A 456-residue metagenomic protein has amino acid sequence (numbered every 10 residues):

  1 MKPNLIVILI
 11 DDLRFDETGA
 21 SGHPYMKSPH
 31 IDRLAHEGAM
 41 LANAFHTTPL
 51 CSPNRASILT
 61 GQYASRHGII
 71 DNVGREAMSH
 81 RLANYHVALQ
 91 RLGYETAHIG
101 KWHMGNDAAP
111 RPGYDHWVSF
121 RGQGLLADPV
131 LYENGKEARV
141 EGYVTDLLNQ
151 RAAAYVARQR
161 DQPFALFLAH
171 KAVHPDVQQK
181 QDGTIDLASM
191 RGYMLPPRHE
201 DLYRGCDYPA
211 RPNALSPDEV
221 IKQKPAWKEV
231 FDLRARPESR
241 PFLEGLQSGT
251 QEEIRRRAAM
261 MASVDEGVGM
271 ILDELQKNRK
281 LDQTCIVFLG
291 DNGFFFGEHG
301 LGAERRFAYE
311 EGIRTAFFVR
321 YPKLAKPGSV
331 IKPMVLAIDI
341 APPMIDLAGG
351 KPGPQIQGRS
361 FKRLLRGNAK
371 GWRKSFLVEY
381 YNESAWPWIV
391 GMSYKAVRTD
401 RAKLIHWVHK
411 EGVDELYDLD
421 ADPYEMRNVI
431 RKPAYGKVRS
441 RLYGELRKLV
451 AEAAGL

Functional and structural regions predicted by a protein language model:
K2-I6, E37-A42, L92-A97, Y114-D115 (+4 more regions): Loop/turn elements at helix/coil->beta-strand transitions in domains of secreted/extracellular proteins
K2-P3, D12-Y25, R121-V140, Y155-Q162 (+5 more regions): Active-site-proximal cap/lid insertion segments
V7-I10, R14-H98, M104, A108 (+2 more regions): Active-site segment of extracytoplasmic enzymes that catalyze sulfate/phosphate-ester chemistry
L9, H30, R81, Y85 (+4 more regions): Alpha-helical packing segments of well-folded alpha/beta enzyme cores
A35-A39, Q90-Y94, A157-D161, D273-Q276 (+4 more regions): Sec-exported extracytoplasmic/periplasmic mature domains
A42, S65-H67, A108, V173-Q179 (+2 more regions): Secretory-pathway/luminal and periplasmic proteins that interact with or process carbohydrate-rich
P110, D115-H116, R121, L148 (+11 more regions): C-terminal cap/loop subdomain of S1 sulfatases and analogous C-terminal strand-loop tails that border
